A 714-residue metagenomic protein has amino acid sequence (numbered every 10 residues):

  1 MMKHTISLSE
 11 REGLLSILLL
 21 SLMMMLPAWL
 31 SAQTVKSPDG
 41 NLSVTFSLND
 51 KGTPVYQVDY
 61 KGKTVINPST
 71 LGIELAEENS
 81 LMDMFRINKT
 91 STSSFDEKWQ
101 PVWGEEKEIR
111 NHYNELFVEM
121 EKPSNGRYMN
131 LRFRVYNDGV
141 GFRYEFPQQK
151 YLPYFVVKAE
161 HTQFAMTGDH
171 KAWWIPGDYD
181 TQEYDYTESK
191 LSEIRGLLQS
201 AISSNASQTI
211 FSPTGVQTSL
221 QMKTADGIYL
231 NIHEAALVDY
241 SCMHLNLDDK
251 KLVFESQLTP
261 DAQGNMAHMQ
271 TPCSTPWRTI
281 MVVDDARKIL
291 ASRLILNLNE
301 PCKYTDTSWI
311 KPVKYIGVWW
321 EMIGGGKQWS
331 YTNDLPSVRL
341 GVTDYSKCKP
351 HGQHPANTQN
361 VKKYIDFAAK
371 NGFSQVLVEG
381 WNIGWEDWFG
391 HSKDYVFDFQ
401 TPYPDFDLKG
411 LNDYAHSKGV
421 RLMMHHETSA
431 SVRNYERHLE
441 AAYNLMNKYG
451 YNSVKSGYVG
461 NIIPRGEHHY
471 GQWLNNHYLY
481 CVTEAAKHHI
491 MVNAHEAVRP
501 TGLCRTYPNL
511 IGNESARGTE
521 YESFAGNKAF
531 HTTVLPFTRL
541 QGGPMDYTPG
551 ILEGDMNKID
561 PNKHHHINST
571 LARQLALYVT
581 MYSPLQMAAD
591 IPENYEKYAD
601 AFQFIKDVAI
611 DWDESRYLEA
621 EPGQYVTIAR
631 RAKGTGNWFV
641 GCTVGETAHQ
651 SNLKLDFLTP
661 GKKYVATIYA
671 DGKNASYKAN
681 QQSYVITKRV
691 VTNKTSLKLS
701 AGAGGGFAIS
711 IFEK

Functional and structural regions predicted by a protein language model:
S16-A28: Bacterial N-terminal signal peptides
T34-T305: N-terminal accessory beta-strand-rich subdomains and adjacent acidic, glycine-rich linkers that precede catalytic cores
V118, D590-F639, N674-N680: Glycan-recognition and catalytic regions of carbohydrate-active enzymes
Q270-K363, N371, Q375: An acidic-aromatic substrate-binding cleft motif
N360-W381, K448-N452: Catalytic domains of carbohydrate-active enzymes, especially glycoside hydrolases
E379-H566, T570: Aromatic- and carboxylate-enriched substrate-binding clefts and catalytic-loop regions of carbohydrate-active enzymes
E621-Y664, A708: Carbohydrate-binding surface patches
K688-K714: C-terminal beta-strand-rich structural cap/linker in extracellular carbohydrate-active enzymes
